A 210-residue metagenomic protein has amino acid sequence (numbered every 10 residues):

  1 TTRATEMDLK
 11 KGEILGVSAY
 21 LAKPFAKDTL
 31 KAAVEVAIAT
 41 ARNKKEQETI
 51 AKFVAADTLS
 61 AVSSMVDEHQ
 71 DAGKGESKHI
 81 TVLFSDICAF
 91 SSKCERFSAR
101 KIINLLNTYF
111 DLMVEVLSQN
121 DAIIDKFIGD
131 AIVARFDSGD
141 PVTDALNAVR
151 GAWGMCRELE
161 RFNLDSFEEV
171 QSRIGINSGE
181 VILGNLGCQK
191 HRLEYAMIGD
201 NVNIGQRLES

Functional and structural regions predicted by a protein language model:
A4-A19: Alpha4 helix (beta4-alpha4-beta5 surface) of REC/receiver domains from two-component response regulators
E6-L9, T29, I182-L186: Switch/connector loops and helix/strand junctions flanking conserved nucleotide-binding motifs in nucleotide-processing
A22-S77: Regulatory cytosolic signal-relay segments
E35-A37, D71-R150: Catalytic NTP-binding/metal-coordinating core of nucleotidyl cyclase/transferase enzymes
A41-K45, S91, A196, Q206: Charged alpha-helical signal-transmission linkers that cap and connect PAS-family sensory domains
E46, V54, T58, I102 (+5 more regions): Helical mechanochemical/support elements of P-loop NTPase systems and associated helical scaffolds
V116-N147, R161-D200: Catalytic core of nucleotidyl cyclases, primarily class III adenylyl/guanylyl cyclases
